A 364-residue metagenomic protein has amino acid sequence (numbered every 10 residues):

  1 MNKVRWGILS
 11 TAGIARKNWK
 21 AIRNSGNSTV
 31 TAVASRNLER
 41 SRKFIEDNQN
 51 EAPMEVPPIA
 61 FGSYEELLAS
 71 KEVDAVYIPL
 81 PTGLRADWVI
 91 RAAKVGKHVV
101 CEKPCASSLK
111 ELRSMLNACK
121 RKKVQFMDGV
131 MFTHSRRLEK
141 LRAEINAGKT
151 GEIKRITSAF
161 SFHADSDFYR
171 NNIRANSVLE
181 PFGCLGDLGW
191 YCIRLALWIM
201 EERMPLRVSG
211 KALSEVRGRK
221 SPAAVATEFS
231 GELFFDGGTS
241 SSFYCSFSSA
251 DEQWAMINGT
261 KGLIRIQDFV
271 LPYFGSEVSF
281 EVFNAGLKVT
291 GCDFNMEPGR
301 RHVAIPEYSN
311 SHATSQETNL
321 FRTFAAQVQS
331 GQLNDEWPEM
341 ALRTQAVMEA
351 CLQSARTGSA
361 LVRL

Functional and structural regions predicted by a protein language model:
M1-K3, N27-S28, N48-A52, A75-Y77 (+2 more regions): C-terminal helix-rich "cap/oligomerization" subdomain common to oxidoreductases
M1-P53: N-terminal Rossmann-like dinucleotide-binding module
K3, T227, K261-E339, L364: C-terminal glycine/acidic-rich active-site capping loop/insertion
E55-A118: Beta-loop-alpha module in the N-terminal Rossmann-like domain of NAD(P)-dependent dehydrogenases, especially those
G96, K123, G148, G238 (+1 more regions): Glycine-centered short loops/turns at secondary-structure junctions
C101, F126-D128, I266: Hydrophobic residues in well-ordered beta-strands that form the structural core
S114-F132, E152-I156: Rossmann-fold dehydrogenase core element
F132-P222, G358: Predominantly a Rossmann-like dinucleotide-binding segment in NAD(P)-dependent oxidoreductases
